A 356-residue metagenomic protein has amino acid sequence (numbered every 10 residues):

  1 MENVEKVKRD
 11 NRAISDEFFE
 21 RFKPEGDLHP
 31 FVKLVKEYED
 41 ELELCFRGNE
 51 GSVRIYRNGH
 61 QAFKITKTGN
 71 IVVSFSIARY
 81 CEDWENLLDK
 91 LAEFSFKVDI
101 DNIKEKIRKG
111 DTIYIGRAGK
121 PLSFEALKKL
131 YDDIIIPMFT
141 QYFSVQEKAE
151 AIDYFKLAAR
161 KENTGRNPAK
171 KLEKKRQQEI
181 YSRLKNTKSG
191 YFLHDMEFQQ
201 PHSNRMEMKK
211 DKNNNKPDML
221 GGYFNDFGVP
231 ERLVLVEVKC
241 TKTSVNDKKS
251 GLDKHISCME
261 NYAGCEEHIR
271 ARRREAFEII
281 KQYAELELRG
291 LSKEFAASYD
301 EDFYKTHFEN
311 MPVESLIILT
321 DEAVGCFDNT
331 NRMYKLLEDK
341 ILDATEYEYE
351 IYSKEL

Functional and structural regions predicted by a protein language model:
M1-L356: Charged, terminal alpha-helix-loop-beta segments that serve as non-catalytic nucleic-acid engagement and/or assembly
